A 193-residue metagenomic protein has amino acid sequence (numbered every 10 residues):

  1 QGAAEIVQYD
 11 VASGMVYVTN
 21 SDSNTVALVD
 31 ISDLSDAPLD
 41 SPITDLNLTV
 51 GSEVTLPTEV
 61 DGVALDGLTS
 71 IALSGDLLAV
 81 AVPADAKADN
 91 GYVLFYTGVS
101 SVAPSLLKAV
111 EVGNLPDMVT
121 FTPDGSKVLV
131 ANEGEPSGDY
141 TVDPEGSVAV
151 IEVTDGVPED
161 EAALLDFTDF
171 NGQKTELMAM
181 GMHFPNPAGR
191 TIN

Functional and structural regions predicted by a protein language model:
Q1-N193: Mobile, glycine-rich extracellular loop/lid and propeptide segments that shape or gate substrate/ligand access
